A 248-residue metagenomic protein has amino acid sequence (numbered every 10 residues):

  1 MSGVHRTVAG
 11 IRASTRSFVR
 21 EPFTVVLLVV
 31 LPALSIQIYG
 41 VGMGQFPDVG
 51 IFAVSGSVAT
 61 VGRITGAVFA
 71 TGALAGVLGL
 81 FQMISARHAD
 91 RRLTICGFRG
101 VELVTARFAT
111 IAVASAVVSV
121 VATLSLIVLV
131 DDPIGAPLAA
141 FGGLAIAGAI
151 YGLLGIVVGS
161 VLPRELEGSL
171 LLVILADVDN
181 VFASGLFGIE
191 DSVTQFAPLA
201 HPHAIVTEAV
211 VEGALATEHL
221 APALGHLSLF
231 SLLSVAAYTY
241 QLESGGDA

Functional and structural regions predicted by a protein language model:
M1-L31: Aromatic- and glycine-rich beta-strand/loop motifs that create alpha-glucan
H5-A9, F187-A216: Short hydrophobic, aromatic-rich alpha-helical segments embedded in or entering the lipid bilayer of multi-pass
L27, A59-I84: Long, hydrophobic alpha-helical segments
V30, Q37-M43, V161-A200: Transmembrane helix segments
G44-G56, V128-G135, V211-E212: Membrane-interface helix termini and inter-helical loops of multi-pass transporters
G50-I51, A75-C96: Transmembrane helix boundary and interhelical loop/hinge segments in multi-pass membrane proteins
F108-L162, L220-L224: Alpha-helical transmembrane segments and their short interhelical loops
P222-A248: Junction motif at the cytosolic side of a transmembrane helix
